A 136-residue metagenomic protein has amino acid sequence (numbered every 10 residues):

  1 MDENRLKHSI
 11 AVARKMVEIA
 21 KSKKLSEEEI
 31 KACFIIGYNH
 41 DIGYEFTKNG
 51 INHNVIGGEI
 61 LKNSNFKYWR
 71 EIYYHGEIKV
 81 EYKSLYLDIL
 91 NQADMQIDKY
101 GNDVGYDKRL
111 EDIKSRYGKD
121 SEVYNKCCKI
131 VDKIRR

Functional and structural regions predicted by a protein language model:
M1-S9, D41-T47: Active-site flanking loop/helix segments enriched in acidic
R5, Y82, D120-V123: Residue-level recognition of alpha-helical structural elements
R5-R14, E18, K23: A positional/architectural concept
I10-R14, V55, C128: Generic alpha-helical structural signal
K15-E18, M95, K133: Alpha-helical scaffold segments in carbohydrate-active enzymes
L25-R116: Divalent metal-dependent catalytic cores for phosphoryl transfer on phosphate-bearing substrates
K119-R136: Charged phosphate-binding loop/patch that engages nucleotide di/tri-phosphates or the phosphate backbone of nucleic
